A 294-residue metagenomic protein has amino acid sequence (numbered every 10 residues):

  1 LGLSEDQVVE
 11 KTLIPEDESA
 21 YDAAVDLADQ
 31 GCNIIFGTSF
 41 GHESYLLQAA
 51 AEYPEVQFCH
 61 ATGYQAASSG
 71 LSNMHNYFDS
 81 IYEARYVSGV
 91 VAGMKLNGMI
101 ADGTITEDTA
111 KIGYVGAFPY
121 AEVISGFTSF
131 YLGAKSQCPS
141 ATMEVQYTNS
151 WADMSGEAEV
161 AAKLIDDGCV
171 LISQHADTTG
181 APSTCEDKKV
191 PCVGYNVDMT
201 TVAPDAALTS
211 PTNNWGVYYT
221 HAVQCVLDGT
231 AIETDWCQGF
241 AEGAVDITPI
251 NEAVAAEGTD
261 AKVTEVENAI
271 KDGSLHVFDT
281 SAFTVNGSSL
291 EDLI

Functional and structural regions predicted by a protein language model:
L1-I294: A residue-level marker of the well-folded mature domains of exported/periplasmic proteins
